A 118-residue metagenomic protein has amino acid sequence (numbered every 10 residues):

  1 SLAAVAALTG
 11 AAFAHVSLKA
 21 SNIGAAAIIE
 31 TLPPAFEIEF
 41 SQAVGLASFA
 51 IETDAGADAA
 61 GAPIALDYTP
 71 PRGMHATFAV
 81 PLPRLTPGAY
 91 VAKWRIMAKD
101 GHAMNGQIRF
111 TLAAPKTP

Functional and structural regions predicted by a protein language model:
S1-L2, A12: Cleavable N-terminal signal peptides
L8-A14: Sec/Tat signal peptide C-region and signal peptidase I cleavage site
L18, I28, S41-L112: Acidic, low-complexity Ser/Thr/Gly/Pro-rich repeat segments typical of extracellular/periplasmic and surface-exposed
I23-G24: Surface-exposed, proline-enriched loop/turn segments that connect beta strands in immunoglobulin-like
L32-I38: Structural beta-strand segments of beta-rich domains
A113-T117: Extracellular interdomain linker/stem segments of modular secreted and single-pass surface proteins
